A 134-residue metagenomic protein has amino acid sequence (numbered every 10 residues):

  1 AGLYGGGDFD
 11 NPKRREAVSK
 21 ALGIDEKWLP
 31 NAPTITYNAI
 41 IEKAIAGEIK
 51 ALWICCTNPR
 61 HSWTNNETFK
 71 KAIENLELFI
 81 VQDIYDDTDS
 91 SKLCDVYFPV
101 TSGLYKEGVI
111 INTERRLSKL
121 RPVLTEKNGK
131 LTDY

Functional and structural regions predicted by a protein language model:
A1-Y134: Non-catalytic alpha/beta scaffold blocks inside enzyme catalytic domains
